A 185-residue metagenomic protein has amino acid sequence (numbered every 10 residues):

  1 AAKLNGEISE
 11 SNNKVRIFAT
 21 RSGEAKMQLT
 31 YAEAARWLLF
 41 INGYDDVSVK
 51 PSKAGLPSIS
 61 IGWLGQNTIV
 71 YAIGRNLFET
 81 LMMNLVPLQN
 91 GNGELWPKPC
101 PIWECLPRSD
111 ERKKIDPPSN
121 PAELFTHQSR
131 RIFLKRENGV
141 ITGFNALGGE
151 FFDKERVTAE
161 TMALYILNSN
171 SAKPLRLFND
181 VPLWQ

Functional and structural regions predicted by a protein language model:
A1-N13, F40, D45-D46, K50-Q185: Extended alpha-helical scaffolding segments
K26-L29, R131: The −1 position to Zn-ligating cysteines in a subset of zinc-ribbon hairpins
Y31-A34: Cys/His-coordinated zinc-binding microdomains
